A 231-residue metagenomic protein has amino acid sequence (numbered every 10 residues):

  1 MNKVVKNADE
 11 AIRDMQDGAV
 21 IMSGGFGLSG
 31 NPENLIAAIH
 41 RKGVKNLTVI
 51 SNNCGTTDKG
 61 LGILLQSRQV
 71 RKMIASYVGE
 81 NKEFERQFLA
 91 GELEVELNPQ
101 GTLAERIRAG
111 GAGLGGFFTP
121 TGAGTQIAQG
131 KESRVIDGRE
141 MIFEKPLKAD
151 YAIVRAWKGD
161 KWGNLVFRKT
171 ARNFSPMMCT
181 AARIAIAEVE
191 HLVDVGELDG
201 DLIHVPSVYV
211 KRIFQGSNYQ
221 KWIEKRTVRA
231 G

Functional and structural regions predicted by a protein language model:
M1-G231: Conserved alpha/beta enzyme-core scaffold
